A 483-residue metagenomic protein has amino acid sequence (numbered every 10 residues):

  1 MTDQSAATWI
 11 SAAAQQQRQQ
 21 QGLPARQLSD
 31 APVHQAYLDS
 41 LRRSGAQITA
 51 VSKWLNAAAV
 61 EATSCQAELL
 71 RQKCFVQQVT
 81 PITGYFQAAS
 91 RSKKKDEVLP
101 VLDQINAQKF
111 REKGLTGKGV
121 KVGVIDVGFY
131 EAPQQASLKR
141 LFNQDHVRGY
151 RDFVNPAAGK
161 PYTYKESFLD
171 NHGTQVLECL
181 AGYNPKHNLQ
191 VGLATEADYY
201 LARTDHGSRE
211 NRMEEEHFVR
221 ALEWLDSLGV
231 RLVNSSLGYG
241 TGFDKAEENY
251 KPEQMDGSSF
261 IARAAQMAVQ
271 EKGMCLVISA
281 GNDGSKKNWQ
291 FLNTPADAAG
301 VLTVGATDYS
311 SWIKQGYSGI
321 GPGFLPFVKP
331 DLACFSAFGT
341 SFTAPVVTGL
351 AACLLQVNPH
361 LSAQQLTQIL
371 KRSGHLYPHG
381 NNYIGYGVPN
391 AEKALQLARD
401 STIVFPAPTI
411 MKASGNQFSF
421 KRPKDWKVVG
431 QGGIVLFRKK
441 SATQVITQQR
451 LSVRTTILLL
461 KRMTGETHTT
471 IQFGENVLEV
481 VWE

Functional and structural regions predicted by a protein language model:
M1-A89: Inhibitory N-terminal propeptides of secreted protease zymogens
A59, T80, K121-D126, E178 (+6 more regions): Structural recognition of the beta-strand scaffold that forms the well-ordered cores of secreted hydrolase catalytic
L69-K121, E131-R140, K245-E247, S259: Protease zymogen maturation seam
L99, L232-N234, Q356-S452: C-terminal subdomain of the subtilisin-like protease fold in secreted/lumenal serine endopeptidases
K109-E214, L228-R231, D244, E271 (+4 more regions): Subtilisin-like serine protease catalytic core
L177-L180, A202-H206, F291, K329-A391: Hydrolase catalytic cores
K186, L201-T294, A337-A344: Substrate-binding/access-modulating region of protease and related hydrolase catalytic domains
V428-R438, V453-W482: Short, aromatic- and glycine-rich surface loops/edge beta-strands on solvent-exposed regions
